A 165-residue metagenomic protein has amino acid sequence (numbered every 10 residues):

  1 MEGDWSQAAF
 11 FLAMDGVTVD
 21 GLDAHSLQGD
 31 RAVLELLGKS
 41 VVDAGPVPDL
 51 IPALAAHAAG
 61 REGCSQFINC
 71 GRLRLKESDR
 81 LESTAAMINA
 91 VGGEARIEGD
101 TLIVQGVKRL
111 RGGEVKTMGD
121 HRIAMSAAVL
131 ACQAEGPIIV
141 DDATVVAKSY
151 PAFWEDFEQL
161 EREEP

Functional and structural regions predicted by a protein language model:
M1-P165: Short, structured segments at the rim of ligand-binding sites
